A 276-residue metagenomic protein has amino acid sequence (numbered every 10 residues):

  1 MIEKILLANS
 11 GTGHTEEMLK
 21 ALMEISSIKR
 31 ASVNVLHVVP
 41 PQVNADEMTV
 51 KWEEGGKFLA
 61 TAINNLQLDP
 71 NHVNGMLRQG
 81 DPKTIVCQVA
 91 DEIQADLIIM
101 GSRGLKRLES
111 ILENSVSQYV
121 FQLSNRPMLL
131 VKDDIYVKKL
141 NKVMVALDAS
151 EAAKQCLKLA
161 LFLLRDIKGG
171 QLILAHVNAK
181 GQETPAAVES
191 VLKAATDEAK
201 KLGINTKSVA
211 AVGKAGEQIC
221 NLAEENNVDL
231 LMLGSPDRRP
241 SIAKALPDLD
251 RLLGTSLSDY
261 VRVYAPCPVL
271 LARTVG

Functional and structural regions predicted by a protein language model:
M1-T49, K139-A187, D197-K207, Y264 (+1 more regions): Small/aliphatic-rich secondary-structure junction motif
K20-A21, Q88-V89, L159, N221-L222: A short acidic, amphipathic alpha-helical/loop segment
M23, N64, Q118, K193-T196 (+1 more regions): Active-site phosphate/pyrophosphate- and oxyanion-stabilizing loops and adjacent acidic/basic residues in soluble
M48-W52, A146, A245-R251: Short glycine-enriched, charge-decorated loop/helix-capping segments at active-site entrances that position
H72-G75, S208: Rossmann-fold cofactor-recognition segment
L77-I85, A211-Q218: Charged docking surfaces used in two-component/phosphorelay signaling
C87-Y136, N226-G276: Gly/Ser-rich helix-loop-strand patches that form or flank binding pockets for ribonucleotide-derived cofactors
I167-S235, P247-L252: Structured core of small recognition/catalytic domains
